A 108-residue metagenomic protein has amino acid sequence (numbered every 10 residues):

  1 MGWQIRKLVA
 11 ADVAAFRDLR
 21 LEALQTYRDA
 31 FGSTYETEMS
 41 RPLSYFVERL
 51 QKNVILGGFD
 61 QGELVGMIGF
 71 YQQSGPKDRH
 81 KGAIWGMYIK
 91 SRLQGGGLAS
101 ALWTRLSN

Functional and structural regions predicted by a protein language model:
G2-I5: Extreme N-terminal starter segment of soluble prokaryotic enzymes
A10-A11, R17-D18, E22-R92, W103-R105: Acetyl-CoA-dependent GNAT
G96: Flexible nucleotide-binding loop
